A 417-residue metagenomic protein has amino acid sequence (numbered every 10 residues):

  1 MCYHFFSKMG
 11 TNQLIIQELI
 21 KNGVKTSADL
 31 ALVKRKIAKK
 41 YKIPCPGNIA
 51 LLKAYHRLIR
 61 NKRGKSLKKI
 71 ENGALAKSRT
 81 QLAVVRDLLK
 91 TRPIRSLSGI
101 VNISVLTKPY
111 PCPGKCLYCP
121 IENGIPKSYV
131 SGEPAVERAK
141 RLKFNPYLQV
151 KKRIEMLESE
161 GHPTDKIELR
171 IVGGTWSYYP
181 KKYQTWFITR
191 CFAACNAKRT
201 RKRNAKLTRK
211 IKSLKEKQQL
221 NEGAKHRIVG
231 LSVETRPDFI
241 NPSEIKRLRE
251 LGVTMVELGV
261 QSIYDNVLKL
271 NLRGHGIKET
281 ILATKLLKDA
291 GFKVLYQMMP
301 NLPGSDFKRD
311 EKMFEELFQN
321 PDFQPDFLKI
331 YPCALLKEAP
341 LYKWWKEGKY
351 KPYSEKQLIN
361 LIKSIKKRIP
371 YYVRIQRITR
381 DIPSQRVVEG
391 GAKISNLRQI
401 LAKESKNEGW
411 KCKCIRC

Functional and structural regions predicted by a protein language model:
C2-Q149, R153-T208, Y371: Flexible, acidic/Gly-rich N-terminal and inter-domain linker regions that tether and position cofactor-handling modules
R86-P93, L157, K217-N221, L317 (+1 more regions): Intrinsically disordered, low-complexity boundary segments flanking structured domains
I103-V105, L231, Q297, I378: Generic beta-strand hydrophobic packing signal
C119-E122, Q261, C333, I378: Generic beta-structure capping elements
S128-V130, I167, K337-K346, R374 (+1 more regions): Short acidic (Asp/Glu) and glycine-rich catalytic loops that position anionic groups and cofactors
S131-L148, L169, G173-A193, R203-L295 (+3 more regions): Conserved non-cysteine loop/helix-boundary elements of the Radical SAM core domain that shape
P163, A224-R227, I369: Short, structurally constrained coil/turn elements that cap an alpha-helix or connect an alpha-helix to the following
K349-C417: C-terminal accessory regions of radical SAM enzymes
